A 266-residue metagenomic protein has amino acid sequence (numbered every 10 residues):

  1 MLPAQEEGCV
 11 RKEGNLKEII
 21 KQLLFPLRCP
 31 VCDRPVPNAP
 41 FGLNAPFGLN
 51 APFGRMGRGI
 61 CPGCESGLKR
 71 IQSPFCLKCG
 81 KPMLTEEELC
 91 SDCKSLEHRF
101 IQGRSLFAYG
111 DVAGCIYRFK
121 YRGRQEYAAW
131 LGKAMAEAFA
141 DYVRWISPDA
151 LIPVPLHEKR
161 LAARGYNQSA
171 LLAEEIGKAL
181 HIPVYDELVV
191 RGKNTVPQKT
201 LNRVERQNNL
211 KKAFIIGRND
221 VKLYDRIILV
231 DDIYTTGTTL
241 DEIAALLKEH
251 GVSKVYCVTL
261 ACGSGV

Functional and structural regions predicted by a protein language model:
M1-D231, T235-V266: Glycine-rich phosphate/pyrophosphate-handling loop used in enzymes and phosphotransfer proteins
